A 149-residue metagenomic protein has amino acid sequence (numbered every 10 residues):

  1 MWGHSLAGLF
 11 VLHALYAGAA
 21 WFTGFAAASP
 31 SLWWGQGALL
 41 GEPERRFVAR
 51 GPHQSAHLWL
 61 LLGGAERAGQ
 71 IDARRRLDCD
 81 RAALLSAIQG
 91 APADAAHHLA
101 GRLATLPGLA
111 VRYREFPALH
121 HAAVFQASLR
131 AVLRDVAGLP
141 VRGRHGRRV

Functional and structural regions predicted by a protein language model:
M1-V149: Non-catalytic cap/lid and distal C-terminal segments of serine-dependent acyl enzymes
